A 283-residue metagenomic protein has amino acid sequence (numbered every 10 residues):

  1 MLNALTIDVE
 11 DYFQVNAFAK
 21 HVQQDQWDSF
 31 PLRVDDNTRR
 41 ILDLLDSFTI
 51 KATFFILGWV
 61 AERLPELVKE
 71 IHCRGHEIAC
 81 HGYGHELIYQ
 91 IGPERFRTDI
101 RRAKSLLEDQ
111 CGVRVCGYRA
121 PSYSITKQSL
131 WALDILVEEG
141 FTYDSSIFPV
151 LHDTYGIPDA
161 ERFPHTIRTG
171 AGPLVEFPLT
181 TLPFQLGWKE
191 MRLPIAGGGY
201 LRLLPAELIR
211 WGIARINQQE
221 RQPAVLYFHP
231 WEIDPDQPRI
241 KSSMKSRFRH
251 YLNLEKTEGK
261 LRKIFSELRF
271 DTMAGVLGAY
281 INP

Functional and structural regions predicted by a protein language model:
M1-E77: Active-site beta->alpha N-cap acidic-glycine motif
T6-V9, A79, R119, Y227: Generic enzyme active-site microenvironment
F13-A17, Q185-W188, P235-I240: Short acidic/His/Gly/Ser-rich catalytic and metal-binding motifs that mark active-site loops of diverse hydrolases
Q24-L32, F55-L57, Y83-F96, P121-S124 (+2 more regions): The substrate-binding groove and active-site-proximal loops of carbohydrate-active enzymes, especially glycoside
T38-L42, P65-K69, R97-K104, L133 (+2 more regions): Generic structural signal for well-ordered alpha-helices, preferentially at hydrophobic/aromatic core positions
S47-F48, L203-P283: C-terminal domain-boundary segment and adjacent tail
F48-S129, F141, S146-L151, G172-P173 (+1 more regions): Metal-dependent polysaccharide deacetylase catalytic core of the NodB/CE4 family, i.e., the active-site-bearing domain
V113-C116, A120-Q222: Active-site-adjacent pocket scaffolds in enzyme catalytic domains
